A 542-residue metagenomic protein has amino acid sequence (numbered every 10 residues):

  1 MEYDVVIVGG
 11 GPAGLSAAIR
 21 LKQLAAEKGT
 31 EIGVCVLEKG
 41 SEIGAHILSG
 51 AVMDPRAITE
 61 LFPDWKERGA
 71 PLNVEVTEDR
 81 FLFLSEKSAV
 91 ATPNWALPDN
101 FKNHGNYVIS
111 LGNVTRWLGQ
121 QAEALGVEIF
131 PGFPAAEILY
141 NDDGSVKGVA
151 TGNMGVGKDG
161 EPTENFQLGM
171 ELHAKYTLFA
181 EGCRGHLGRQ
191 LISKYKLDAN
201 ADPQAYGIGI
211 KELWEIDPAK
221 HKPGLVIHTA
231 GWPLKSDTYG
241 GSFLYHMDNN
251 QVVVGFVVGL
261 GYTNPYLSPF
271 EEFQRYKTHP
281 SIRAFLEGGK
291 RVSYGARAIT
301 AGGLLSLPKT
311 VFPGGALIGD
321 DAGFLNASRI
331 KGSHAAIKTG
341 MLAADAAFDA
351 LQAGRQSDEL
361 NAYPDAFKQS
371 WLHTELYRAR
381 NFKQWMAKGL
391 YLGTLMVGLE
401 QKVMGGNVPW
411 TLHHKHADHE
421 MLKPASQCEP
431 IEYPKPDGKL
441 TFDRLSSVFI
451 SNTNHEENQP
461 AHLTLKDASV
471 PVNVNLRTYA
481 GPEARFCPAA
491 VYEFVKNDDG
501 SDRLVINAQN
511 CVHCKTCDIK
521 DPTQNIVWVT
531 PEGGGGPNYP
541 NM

Functional and structural regions predicted by a protein language model:
V5-C35: N-terminal Rossmann-like FAD-binding beta1-loop-alpha1 element of flavoenzymes
A13, E42, R184: Conserved Rossmann-like nucleotide-cofactor binding loop
E31, K39-S88: N-terminal FAD cofactor-binding segment of flavoenzymes
G112, R116-W117, Q121-A284, L342 (+1 more regions): Predominantly flavin-linked oxidoreductase catalytic cores and closely associated redox partners
A296-A327, S447-N458, P471-F486, E493: FAD-binding beta-loop-beta segment adjacent to the flavin cofactor pocket
G323-R329, M341, D345-L390, V505-N507 (+1 more regions): Active-site-proximal substrate-binding core of FAD-dependent oxidoreductases
M386-K439: C-terminal auxiliary extensions adjacent to catalytic cores
R477-A508, K515-N538: Iron-sulfur cluster-binding cysteine motifs and their immediate structural context in ferredoxin-like electron-transfer
